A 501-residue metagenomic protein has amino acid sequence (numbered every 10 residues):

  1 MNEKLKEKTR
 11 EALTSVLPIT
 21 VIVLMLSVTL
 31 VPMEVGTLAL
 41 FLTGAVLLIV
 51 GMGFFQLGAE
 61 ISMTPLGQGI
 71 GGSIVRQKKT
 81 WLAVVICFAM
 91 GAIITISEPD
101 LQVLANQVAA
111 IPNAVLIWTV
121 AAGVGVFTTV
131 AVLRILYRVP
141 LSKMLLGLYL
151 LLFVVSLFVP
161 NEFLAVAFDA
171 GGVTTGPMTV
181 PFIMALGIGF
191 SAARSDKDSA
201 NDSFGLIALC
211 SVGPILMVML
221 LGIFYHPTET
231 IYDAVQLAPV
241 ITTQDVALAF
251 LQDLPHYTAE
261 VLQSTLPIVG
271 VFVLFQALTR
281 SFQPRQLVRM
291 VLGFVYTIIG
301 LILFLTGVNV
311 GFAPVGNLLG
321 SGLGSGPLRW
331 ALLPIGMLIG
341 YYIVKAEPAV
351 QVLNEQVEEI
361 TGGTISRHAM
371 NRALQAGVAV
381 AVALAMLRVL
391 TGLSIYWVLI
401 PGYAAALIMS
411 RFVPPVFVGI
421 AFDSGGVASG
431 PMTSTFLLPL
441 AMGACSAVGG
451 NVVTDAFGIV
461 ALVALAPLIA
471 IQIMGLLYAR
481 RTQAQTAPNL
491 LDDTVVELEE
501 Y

Functional and structural regions predicted by a protein language model:
M1-A12, V16, G67-W81, S195-L206 (+6 more regions): Intrinsically disordered, low-complexity non-transmembrane regions of multi-pass membrane transporters
K6-A12, M33-T43, V75, V108-I117 (+8 more regions): Interfacial loop-to-helix junctions that mark the boundaries of transmembrane helices in multi-pass membrane
T9-S15, A39-A45, S73-L82, S142-L146 (+3 more regions): Alpha-helical transmembrane segments and their helix-start/interface "positive-inside/aromatic belt" motifs in integral
L17-L30, G44-F54, I86-I93, G123-R134 (+10 more regions): Hydrophobic core segments of alpha-helical transmembrane domains in multi-pass membrane transport and ion-translocation
M25-A39, A59-G67, I93-V108, F127-V139 (+11 more regions): Transmembrane helix-loop junctions in multi-pass membrane proteins
G71-S73, T80-L151, R329-S410: Helix-loop-helix junctions within the multi-pass membrane cores of secondary transporters/permeases
A131-L146, E162, R194-P239, M386-A421 (+1 more regions): Juxtamembrane and boundary regions of transmembrane helices in multi-pass small-molecule transporters and channels
L237-A349: Transmembrane helical segments that form the transport core of multi-pass membrane transport proteins
